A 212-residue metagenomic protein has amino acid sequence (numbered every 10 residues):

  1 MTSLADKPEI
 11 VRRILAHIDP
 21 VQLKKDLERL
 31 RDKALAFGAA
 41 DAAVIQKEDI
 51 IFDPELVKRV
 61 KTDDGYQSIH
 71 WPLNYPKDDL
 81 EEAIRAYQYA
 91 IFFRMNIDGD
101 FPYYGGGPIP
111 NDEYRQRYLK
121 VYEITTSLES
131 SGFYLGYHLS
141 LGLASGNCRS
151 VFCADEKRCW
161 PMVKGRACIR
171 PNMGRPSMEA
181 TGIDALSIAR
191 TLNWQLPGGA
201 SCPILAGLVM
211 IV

Functional and structural regions predicted by a protein language model:
T2-V212: Auxiliary alpha/beta "docking" domains used to position bulky ligands
